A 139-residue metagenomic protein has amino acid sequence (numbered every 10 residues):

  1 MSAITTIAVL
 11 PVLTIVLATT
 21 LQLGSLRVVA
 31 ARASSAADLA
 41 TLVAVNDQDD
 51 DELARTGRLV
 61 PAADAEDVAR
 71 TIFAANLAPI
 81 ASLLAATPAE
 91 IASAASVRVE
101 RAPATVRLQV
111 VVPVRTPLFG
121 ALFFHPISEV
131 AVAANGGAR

Functional and structural regions predicted by a protein language model:
M1-R70: Alpha-helical assembly-interface signal, strongest on the long, hydrophobic N-terminal helix that forms
I4-I7, I15, I72, I80 (+2 more regions): Weak global preference for isoleucine
L42-Q109: Short amphipathic secondary-structure patches
V110-V114: Flexible glycine-/small-residue-rich
T116-R139: Low-complexity, S/T/G/P-rich flexible repeat/linker segments used as non-globular hinges and stalks within
